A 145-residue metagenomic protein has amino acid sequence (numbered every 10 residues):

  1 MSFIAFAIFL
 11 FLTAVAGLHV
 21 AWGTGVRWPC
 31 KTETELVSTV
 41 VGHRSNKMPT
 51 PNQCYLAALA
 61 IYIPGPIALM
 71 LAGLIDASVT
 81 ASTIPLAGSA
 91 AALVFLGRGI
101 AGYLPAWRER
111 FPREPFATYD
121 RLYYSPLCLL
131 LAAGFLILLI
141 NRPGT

Functional and structural regions predicted by a protein language model:
M1-A7, T145: Feature marks short, highly hydrophobic, charge-poor N-terminal signal-anchor/signal peptide-like helices that anchor
A5-T24: N-terminal signal-anchor transmembrane alpha helix
V15, A91-R98: Alpha-helical transmembrane segments of multi-pass membrane proteins
L18-L56, L74-I75, E109-P115: Interfacial loop at the N-terminal end of multi-pass membrane proteins
P51-L69, L127-A132: Core segments of transmembrane alpha-helices that mediate helix-helix packing or line hydrophobic substrate/ligand
L71, F135-T145: Juxtamembrane boundary at the C-terminal end of a transmembrane helix
I84-A90, E114-L131: Individual transmembrane alpha-helices with interfacial aromatic-anchor signatures
R98-P112: Transmembrane alpha-helical segments of integral membrane proteins
